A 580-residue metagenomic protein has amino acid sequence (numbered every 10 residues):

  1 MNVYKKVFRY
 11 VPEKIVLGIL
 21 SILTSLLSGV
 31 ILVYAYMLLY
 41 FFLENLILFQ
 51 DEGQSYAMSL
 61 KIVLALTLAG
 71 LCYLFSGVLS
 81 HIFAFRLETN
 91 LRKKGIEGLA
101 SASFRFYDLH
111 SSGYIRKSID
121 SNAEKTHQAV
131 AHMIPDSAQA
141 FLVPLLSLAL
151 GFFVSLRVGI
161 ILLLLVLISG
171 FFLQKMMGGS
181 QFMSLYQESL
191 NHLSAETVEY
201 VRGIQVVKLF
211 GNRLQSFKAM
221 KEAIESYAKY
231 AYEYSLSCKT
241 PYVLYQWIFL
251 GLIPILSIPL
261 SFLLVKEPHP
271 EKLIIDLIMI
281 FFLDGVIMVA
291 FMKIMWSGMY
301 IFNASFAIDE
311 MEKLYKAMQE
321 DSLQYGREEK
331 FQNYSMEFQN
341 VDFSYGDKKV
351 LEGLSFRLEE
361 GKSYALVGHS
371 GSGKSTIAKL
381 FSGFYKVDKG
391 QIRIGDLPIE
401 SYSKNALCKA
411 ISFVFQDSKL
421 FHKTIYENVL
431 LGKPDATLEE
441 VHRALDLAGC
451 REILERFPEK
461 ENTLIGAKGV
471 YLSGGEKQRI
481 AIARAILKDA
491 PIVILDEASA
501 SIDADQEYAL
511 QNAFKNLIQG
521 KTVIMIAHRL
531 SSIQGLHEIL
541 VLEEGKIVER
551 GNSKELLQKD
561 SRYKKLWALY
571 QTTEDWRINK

Functional and structural regions predicted by a protein language model:
M1-I31, E52-A57, S80, K125 (+6 more regions): Membrane-integrated ABC transporters
P12-V16, F104, S121-V130, I134 (+6 more regions): An intracellular "coupling" helix at the cytosolic face of ABC transporter transmembrane type-1 domains
I15-C72, F152-R157, P270, I274: Transmembrane helix-loop-helix hairpins at lipid-water interfaces of multipass membrane proteins, especially the type-1
V30-Y40, P135-M177, L236-D284: A hydrophobic transmembrane-helix motif
K93, R393, S401, Y426-A467 (+2 more regions): ABC ATPase nucleotide-binding domain helical subdomain, centered on the C-loop/LSGGQ "ABC signature"
L193, N212, L236-K239, I287-K316 (+1 more regions): Cytosolic ends of transmembrane helices, especially the final helix of ABC transmembrane type-1 domains
S382: Helix-to-loop junction immediately C-terminal to a conserved catalytic motif
N512, G520, R529, Q534-K580: C-terminal portion of ABC ATPase nucleotide-binding domains
